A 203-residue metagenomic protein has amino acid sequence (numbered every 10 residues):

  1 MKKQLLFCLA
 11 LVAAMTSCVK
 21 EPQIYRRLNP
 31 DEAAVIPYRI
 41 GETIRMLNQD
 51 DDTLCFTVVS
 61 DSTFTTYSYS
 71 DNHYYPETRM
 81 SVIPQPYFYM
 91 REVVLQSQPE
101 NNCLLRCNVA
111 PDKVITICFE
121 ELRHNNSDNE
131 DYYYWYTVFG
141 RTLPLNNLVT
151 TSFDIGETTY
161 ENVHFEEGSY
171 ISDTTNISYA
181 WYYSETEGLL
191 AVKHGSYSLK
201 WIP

Functional and structural regions predicted by a protein language model:
M1-C18: Sec-dependent bacterial lipoprotein signal peptides
V19-P203: Conserved functional acidic sites
